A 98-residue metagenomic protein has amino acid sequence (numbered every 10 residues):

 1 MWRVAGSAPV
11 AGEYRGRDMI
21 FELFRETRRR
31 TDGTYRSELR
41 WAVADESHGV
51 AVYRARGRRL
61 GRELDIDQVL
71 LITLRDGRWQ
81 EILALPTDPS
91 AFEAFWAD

Functional and structural regions predicted by a protein language model:
M1-D98: C-terminal and inter-domain tail/linker signature
